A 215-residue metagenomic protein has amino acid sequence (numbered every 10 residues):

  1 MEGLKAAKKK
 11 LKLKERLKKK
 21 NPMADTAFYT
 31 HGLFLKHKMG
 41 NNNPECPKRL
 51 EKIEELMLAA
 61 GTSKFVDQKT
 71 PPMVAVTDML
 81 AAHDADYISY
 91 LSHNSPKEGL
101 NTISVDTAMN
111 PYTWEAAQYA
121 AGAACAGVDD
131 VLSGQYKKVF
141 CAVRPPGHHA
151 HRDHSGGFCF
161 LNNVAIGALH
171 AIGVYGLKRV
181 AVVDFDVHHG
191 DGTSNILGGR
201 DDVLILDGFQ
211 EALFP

Functional and structural regions predicted by a protein language model:
E2-P215: HDAC/HDAC-like amidohydrolase catalytic core signature
